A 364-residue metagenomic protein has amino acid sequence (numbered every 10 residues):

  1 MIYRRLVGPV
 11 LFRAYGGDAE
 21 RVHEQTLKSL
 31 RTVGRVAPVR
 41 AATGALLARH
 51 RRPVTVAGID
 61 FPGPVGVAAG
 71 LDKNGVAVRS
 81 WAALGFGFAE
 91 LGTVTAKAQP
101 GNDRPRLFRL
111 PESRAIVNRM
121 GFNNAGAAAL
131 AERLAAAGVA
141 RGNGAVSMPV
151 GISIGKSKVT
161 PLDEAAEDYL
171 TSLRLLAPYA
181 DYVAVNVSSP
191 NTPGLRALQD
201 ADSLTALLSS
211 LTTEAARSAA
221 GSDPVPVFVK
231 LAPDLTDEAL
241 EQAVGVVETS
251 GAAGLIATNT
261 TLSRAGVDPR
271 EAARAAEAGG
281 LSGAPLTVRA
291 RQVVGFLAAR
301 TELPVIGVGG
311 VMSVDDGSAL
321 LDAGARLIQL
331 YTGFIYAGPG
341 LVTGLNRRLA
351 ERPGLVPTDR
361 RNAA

Functional and structural regions predicted by a protein language model:
I2-V54, N118: An N-cap/entry alpha-helix motif that binds or orients negatively charged groups
G34, P38-A48, P190-D200, G245-L303 (+2 more regions): Glycine/Thr-rich beta-alpha phosphate-binding loop at enzyme active sites
G63-A69, G87-L91, N118, V150-I154 (+6 more regions): Hydrophobic faces of well-ordered beta-strands that scaffold small-molecule active sites in alpha/beta enzyme cores
N74-A83, L235-T249, A298-T301, V311-I328: Catalytic cores of alpha/beta
G85-Q99, V187-S189, G254-L262, G310-V311 (+1 more regions): Glycine-rich phosphate-binding active-site loops on the catalytic face of alpha/beta enzymes
G92-V146: A gly/proline- and charged-residue-enriched helix-loop-helix capping module
A98-R114, R264-G279, T332-R361: C-terminal helical cap(s) of enzyme catalytic domains, especially alpha/beta-barrels
S157-Y169, R196-L198, S203, F228-T249: Active-site glycine- and acidic-residue-rich loops that bind and position anionic ligands or nucleotide-like cofactors
